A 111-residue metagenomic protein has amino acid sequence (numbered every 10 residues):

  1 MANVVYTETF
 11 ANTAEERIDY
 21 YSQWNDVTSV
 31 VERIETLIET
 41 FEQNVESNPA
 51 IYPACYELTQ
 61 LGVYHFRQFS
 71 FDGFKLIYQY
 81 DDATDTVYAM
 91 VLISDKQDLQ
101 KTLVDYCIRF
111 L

Functional and structural regions predicted by a protein language model:
M1-H65, I108-L111: Basic, Lys/Arg-enriched alpha-helical interface segments
F66-L111: Enriched for short, Lys/Arg-rich terminal
